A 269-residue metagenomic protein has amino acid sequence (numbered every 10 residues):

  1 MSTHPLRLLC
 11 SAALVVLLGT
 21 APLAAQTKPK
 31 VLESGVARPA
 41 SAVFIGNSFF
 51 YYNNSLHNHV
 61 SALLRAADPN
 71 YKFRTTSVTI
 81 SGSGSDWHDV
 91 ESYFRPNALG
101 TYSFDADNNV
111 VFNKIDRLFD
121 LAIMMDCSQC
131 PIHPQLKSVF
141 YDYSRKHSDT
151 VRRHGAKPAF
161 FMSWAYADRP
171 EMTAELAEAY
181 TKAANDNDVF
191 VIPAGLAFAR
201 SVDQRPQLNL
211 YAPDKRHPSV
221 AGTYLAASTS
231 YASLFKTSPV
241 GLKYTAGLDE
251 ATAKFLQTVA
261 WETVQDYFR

Functional and structural regions predicted by a protein language model:
M1-C10: Bacterial N-terminal signal peptides that target proteins for export
C10-A21: Bacterial N-terminal signal peptides
Q26-A66: N-terminal module-boundary/linker segments of secreted carbohydrate-active enzymes
V36-P39, F50-N58, P134-D142, P170-A174 (+2 more regions): Soluble non-cytosolic domains of exported or imported proteins
Y51-Q135: Conserved SGNH/GDSL esterase-like catalytic core that processes O-acyl groups on lipids and polysaccharides
A106-V220, A232: Alpha-helical cap/lid subdomain in secreted, periplasmic, or secretory-pathway luminal O-acyl-processing enzymes
H217, A227-R269: Conserved catalytic region of serine esterases and O-acyltransferases that act on ester linkages in lipids
